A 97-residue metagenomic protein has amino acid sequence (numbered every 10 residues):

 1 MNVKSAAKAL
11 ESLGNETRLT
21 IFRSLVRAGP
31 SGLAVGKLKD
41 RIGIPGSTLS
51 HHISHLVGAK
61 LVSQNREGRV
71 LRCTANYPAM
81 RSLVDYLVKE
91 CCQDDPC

Functional and structural regions predicted by a protein language model:
K4-T48, E67-A79: N-terminal helix-turn-helix DNA-binding core of bacterial DNA-binding proteins
K8, G58-A59: A generic local structural motif
R27, R72-C97: Conserved segment of winged-helix/HTH DNA-binding domains
D40, V57-G58: Alpha-helical residues within the helix-turn-helix
I53-S54: Short, hydrophobic-biased segments on the C-terminal half of alpha helices that form "recognition helices"
N65-E67, C97: Conserved catalytic-core motifs of GNAT/GCN5-like acyltransferases
